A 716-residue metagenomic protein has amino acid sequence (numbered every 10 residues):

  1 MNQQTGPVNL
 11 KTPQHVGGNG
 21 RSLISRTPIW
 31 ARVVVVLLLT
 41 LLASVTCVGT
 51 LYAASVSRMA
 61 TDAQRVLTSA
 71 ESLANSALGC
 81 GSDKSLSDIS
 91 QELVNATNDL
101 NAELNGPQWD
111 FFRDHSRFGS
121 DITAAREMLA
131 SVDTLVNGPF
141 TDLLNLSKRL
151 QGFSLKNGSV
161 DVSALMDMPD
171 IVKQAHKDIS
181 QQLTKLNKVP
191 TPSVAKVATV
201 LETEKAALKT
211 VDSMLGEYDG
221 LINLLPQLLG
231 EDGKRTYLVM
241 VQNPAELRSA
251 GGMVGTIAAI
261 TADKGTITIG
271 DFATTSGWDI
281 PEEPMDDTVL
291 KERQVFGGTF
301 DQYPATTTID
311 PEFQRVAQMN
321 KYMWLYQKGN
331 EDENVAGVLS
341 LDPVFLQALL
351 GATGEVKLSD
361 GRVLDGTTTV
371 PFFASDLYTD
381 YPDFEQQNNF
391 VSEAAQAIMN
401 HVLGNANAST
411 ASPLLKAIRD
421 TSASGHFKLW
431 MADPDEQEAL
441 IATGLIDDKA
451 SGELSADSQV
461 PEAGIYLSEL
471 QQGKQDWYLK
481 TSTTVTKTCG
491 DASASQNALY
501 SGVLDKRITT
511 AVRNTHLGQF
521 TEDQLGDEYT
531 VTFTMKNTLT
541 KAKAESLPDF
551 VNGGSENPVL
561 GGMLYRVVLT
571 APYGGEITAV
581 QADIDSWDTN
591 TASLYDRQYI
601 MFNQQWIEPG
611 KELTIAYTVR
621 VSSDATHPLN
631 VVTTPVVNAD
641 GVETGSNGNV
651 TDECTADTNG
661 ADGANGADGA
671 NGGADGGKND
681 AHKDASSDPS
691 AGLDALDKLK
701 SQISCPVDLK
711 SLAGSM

Functional and structural regions predicted by a protein language model:
M1-I29: N-terminal Lys/Arg-rich, disordered targeting/topogenic segments
M1-N2, T12, S180, G676 (+1 more regions): Intrinsically disordered, low-complexity regions enriched for glutamine and histidine
N2, P13-V16, S154, D448 (+2 more regions): Compositionally biased, low-complexity repeat tracts
N2, S25, V48-G645, C654 (+2 more regions): Non-catalytic, solvent-exposed segments at the cell envelope interface
V34-T50: Hydrophobic membrane-insertion alpha-helices, especially the h-region of bacterial N-terminal signal peptides
V650, C654-Q702, V707-L712: Ser/Thr/Gly/Pro-rich low-complexity, disordered linker/stalk segments of secreted and cell-surface proteins
